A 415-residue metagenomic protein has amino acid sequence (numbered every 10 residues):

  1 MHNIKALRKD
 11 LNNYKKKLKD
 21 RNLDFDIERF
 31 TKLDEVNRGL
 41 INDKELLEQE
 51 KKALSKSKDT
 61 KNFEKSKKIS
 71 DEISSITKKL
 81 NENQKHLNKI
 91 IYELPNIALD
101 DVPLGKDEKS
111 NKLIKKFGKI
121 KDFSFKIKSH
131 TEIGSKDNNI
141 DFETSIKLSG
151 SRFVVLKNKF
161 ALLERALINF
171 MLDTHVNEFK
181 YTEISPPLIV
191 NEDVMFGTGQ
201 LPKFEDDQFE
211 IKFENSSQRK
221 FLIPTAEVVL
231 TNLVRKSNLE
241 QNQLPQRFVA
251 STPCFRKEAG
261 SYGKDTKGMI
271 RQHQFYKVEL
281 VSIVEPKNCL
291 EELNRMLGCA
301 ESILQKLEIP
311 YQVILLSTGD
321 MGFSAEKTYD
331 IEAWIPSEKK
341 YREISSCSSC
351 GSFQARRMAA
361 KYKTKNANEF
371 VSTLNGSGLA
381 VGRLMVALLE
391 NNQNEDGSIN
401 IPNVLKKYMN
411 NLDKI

Functional and structural regions predicted by a protein language model:
M1-K121, N139: N-terminal alpha-helical targeting/anchoring segments
G39, K116-I415: TRNA-recognition modules of translation machinery and tRNA-sensing kinases, especially anticodon-binding
